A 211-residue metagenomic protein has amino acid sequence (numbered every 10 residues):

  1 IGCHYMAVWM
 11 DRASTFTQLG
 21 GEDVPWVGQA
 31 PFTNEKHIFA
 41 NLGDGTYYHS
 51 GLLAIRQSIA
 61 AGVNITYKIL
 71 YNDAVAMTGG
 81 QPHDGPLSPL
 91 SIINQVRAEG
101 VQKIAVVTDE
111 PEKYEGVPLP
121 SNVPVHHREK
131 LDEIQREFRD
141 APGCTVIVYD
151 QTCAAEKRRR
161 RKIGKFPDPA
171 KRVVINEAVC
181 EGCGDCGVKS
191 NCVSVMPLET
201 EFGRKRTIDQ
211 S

Functional and structural regions predicted by a protein language model:
G2-A7, T46-S50, D73-T78, E112-G116 (+3 more regions): Flexible loop/turn segments at secondary-structure boundaries
G2-M77, D84-L90, D132-E133, C186: Thiamine diphosphate
R12-L19, G45-Y48, T78-P86, N94 (+5 more regions): Hydrophobic alpha-helical scaffolding
F32, S58-A61, K68, Q95-Q102 (+4 more regions): Change "in soluble alpha/beta enzymes" to "in soluble alpha/beta proteins
E35, G62, V101, A141-C144 (+3 more regions): Active-site lining segments that contact anionic ligands and/or coordinate catalytic metals
F39-N41, Y47, Y67-I69, A105-V106 (+5 more regions): Structured core elements
A74-P169: Glycine-rich ThDP/TPP pyrophosphate-binding loop and its adjacent helix/strand module within ThDP-dependent enzymes
Y149-T152, K157-R161, E181-S211: Iron-sulfur cluster-binding cysteine motifs and their immediate structural context in ferredoxin-like electron-transfer
